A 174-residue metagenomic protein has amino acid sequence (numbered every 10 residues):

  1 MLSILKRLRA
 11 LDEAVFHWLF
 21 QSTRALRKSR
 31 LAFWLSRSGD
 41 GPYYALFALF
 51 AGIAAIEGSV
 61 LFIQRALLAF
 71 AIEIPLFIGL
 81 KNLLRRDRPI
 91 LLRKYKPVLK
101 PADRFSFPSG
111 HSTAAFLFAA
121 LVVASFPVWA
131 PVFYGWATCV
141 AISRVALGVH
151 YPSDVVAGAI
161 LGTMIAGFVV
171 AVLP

Functional and structural regions predicted by a protein language model:
M1-A45, L61, F77-A102: N-terminal transmembrane-helix/juxtamembrane module of multi-pass inner/ER membrane proteins
L2-A10, G52-A55, I63-Q64, Y134 (+1 more regions): Multi-pass membrane proteins that catalyze or facilitate reactions on polyprenyl-/lipid-phosphate substrates and their
A32, A48-L76: Interfacial segments of alpha-helical transmembrane regions
W34, L49-F50, L67, Y134-T138 (+1 more regions): Residue-level signature of the transmembrane alpha-helical core of multi-pass small-molecule transporters
D40, A55-E57, L84-R85, P127 (+2 more regions): Short helix-capping/hinge motifs at transmembrane helix termini and TM-loop junctions
A51, I72, L76, L80 (+3 more regions): Alpha-helical membrane-inserting segments
L68-K81, P131-S143: Small-polar-interrupted transmembrane alpha-helices in polytopic inner-membrane proteins
R93-P174: Membrane-embedded catalytic cores of phosphoryl/pyrophosphoryl-handling enzymes
